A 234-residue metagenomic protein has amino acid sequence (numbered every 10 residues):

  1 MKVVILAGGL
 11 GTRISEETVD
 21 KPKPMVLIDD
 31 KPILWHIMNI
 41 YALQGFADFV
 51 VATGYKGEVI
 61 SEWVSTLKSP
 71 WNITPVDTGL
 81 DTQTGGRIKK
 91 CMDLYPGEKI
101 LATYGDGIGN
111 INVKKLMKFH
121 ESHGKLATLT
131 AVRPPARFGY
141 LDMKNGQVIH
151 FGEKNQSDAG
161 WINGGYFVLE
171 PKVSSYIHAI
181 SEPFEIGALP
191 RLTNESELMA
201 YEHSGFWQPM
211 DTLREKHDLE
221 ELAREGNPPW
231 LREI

Functional and structural regions predicted by a protein language model:
K2-I5, R13, L27, K31-Y104 (+3 more regions): Conserved N-terminal catalytic core of the sugar/cofactor nucleotidyltransferase
L10, K21, K56, P134 (+1 more regions): A generic "binding-loop/recognition-motif" signal
E16-V19: Conserved catalytic-core motifs of eukaryotic protein kinase domains, centered on the activation segment
M25, Y140-M143, A200: A structural signal for short hydrophobic beta-strand segments in well-ordered beta-sheet cores
G54, V76-T78, T130, Y201-H203 (+1 more regions): Conserved beta-strand termini and adjacent loop/short-helix elements that scaffold enzyme active sites in alpha/beta
Y55, T128-L141: Short beta-strand-to-loop element that shapes/binds the nucleotide-sugar donor at the catalytic cleft/hinge
K99-L101, I108, K114-E121, R133-A136 (+1 more regions): Catalytic-core segments of class I nucleotidyltransferases/pyrophosphorylases that form NMP-activated intermediates
